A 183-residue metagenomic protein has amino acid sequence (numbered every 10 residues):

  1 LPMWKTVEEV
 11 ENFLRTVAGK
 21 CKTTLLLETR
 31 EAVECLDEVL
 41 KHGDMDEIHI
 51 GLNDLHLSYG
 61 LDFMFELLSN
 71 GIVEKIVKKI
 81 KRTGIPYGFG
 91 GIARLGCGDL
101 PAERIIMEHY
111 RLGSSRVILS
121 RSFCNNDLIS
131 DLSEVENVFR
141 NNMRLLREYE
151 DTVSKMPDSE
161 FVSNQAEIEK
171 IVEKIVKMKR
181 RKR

Functional and structural regions predicted by a protein language model:
L1, T23-E28, I48-I50, Y87-G91 (+1 more regions): Hydrophobic faces of well-ordered beta-strands that scaffold small-molecule active sites in alpha/beta enzyme cores
L1-G19, A32-C35, L57-I76, G98 (+1 more regions): Active-site-adjacent beta->alpha loops and helix N-cap segments on the catalytic face of soluble alpha/beta enzymes
E9, R30-G43, A93-S114: Catalytic cores of alpha/beta
V10-T24, L67-G90, R140-D158: Alpha-helix-loop-beta-strand connector modules within alpha/beta enzyme cores
K22, T29-V33, H42-N53, S58-Y59: Ligand/cofactor pocket segment of small-molecule handling proteins
I50-N53, E66-S69, K78-K81, I85-P101 (+1 more regions): Active-site-adjacent structural elements that line small-molecule/cofactor binding pockets in enzymes
G60-S69, Y110, F123-R180: C-terminal helical cap(s) of enzyme catalytic domains, especially alpha/beta-barrels
R183: Single conserved hydrophobic/aromatic residue that forms the stacking wall/gate of nucleotide- or nucleobase-binding
